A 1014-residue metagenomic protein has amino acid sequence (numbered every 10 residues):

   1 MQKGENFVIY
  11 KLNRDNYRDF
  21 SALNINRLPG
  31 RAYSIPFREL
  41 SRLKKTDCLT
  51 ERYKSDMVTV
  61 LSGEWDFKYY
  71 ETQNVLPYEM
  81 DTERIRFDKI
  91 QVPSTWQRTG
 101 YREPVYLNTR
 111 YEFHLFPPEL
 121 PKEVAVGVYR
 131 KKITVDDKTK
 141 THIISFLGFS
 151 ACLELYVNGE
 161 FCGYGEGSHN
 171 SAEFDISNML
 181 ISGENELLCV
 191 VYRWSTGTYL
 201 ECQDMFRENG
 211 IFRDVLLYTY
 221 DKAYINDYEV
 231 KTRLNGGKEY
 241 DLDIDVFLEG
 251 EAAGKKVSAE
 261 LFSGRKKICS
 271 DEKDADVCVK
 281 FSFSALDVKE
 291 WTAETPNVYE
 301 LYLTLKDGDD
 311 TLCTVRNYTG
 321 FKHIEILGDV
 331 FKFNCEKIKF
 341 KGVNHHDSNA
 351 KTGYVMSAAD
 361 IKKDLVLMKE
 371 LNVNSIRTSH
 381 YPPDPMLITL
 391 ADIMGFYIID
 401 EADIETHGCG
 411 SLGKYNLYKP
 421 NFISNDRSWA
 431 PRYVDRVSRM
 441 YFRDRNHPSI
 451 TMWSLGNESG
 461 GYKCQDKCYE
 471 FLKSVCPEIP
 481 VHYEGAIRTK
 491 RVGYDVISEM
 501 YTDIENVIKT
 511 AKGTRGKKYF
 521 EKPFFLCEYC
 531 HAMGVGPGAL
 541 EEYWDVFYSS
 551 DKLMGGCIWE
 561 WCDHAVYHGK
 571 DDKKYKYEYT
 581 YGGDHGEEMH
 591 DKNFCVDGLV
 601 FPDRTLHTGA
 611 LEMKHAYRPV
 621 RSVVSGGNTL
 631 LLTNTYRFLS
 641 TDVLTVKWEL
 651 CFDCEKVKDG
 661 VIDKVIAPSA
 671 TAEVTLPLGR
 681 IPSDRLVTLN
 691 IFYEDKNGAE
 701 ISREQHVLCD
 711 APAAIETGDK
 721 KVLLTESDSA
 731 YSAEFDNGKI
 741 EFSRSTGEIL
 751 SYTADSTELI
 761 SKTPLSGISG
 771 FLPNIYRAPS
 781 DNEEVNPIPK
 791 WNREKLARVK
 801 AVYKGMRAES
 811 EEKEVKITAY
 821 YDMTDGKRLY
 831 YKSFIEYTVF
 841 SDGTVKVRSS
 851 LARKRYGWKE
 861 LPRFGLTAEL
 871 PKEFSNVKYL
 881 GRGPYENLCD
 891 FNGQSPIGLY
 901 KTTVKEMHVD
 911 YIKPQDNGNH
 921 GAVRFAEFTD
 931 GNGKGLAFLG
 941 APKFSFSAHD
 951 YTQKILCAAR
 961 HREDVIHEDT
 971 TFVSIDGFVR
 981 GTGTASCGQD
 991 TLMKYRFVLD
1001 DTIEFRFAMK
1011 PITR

Functional and structural regions predicted by a protein language model:
Q2-Y53, E160, Y199, D310-L631 (+2 more regions): Extended substrate-binding grooves/exosites of carbohydrate-active enzymes
K3-N24, D47, E51-R52, D66-Y70 (+9 more regions): Accessory beta-strand-rich segments of carbohydrate-active enzymes
T95-R98, R102-V105, R110-E119, E166-S168 (+9 more regions): An acidic-aromatic loop/edge-strand motif
R98-G100, G148, R193, T292 (+2 more regions): Beta-strand/loop-rich accessory regions of lumenal/periplasmic or secreted enzymes, predominantly carbohydrate-active
Y129-K131, N170-F174, V277-F281, A670-L676 (+1 more regions): Short strand-edge motifs at loop-to-beta-strand transitions and within beta-strands of extracellular beta-rich domains
V157, E239-K273, L630-I662, E673-T675 (+1 more regions): Beta-strand-rich binding/interaction modules
N178-E184, E249-E325, P682, L689-K721: Extended acidic/polar, glycine-enriched regions that form or flank non-catalytic beta-rich accessory modules
Q203-Y224, K573-V624, N628-L631, T635-T645 (+6 more regions): Catalytic cores of secreted or luminal carbohydrate-active enzymes
